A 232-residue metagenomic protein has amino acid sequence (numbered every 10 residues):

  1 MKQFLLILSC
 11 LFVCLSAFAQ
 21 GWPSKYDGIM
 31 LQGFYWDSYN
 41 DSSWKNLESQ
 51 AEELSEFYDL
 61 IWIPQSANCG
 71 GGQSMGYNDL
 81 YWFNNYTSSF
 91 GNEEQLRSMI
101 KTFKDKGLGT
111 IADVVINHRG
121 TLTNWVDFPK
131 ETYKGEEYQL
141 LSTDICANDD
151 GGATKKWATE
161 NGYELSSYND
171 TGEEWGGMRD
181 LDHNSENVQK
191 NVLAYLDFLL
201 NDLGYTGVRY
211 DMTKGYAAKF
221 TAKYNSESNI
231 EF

Functional and structural regions predicted by a protein language model:
F4-L15: Sec-dependent N-terminal signal peptides
S9, S66-A67, T213: Flexible loop residues that form catalytic and substrate-binding hotspots at small-molecule/glycan-binding clefts
G21-E52, E56-L203, A218-F232: Substrate-binding/active-site clefts of carbohydrate-active enzymes
G207-D211: Short catalytic-loop micro-motif centered on adjacent basic/acidic residues
